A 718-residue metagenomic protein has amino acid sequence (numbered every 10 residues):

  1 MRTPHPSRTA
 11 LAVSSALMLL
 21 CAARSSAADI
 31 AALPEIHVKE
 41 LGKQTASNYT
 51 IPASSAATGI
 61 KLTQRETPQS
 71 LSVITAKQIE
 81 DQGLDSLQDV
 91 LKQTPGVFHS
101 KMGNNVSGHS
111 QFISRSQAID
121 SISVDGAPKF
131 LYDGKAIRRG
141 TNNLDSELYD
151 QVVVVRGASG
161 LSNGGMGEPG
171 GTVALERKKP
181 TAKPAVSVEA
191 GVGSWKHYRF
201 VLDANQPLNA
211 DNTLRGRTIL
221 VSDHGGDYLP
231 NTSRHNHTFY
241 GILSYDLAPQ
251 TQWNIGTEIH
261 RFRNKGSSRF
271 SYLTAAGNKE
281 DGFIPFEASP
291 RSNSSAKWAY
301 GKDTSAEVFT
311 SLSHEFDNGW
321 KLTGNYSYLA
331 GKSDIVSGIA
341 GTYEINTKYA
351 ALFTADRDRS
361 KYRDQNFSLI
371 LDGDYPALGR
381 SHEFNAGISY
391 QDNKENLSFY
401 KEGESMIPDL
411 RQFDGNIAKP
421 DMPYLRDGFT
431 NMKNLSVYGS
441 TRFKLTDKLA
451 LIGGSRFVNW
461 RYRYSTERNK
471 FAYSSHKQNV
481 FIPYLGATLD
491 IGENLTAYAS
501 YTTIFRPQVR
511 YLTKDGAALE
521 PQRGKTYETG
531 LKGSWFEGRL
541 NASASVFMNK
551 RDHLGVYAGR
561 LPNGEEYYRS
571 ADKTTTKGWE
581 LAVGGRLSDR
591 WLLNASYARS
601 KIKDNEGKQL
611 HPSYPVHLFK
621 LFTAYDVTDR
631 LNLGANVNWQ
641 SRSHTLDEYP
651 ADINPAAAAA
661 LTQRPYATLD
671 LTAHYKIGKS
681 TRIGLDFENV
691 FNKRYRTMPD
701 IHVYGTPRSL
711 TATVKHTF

Functional and structural regions predicted by a protein language model:
L33-K183, I504, T529, I701: Acidic, small-polar-rich N-terminal luminal/periplasmic segments of exported/outer-membrane proteins
L131, E147-D150, L161-G241, L247-W253 (+2 more regions): Outer-membrane beta-barrel translocator/receptor signature
D223-D227, Y240-D246, Q250-E315, A330-Y362 (+4 more regions): Acidic/polar loop-and-plug regions of large Gram-negative outer-membrane beta-barrel proteins
S244-A248, Y362, S381-N385, S389-N393 (+5 more regions): Structural signature of Gram-negative outer-membrane beta-barrels, strongest in the C-terminal barrel of TonB-dependent
V308-G331, F353-T466, S543, N594: Face-selective signature of the C-terminal outer-membrane beta-barrel domain
S311-D317, K321-S327, G331-S337, D490 (+3 more regions): Membrane-embedded beta-barrel scaffold of Gram-negative outer-membrane proteins
D447-A450, M548-K550, R569-P650, S680-R682 (+2 more regions): Gram-negative outer-membrane beta-barrel transporters
G705-F718: Outer-membrane beta-barrel "beta-signal"
